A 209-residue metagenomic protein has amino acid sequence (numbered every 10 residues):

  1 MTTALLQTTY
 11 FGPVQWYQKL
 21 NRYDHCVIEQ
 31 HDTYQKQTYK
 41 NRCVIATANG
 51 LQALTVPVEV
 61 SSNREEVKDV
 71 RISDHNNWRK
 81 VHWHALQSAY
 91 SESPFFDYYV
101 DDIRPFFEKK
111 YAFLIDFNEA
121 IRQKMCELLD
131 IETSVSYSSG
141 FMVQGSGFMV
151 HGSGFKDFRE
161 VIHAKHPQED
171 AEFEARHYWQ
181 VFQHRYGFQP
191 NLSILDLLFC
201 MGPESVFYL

Functional and structural regions predicted by a protein language model:
M1-L209: Residues lining hydrophobic/aromatic ligand-binding pockets adjacent to catalytic sites
